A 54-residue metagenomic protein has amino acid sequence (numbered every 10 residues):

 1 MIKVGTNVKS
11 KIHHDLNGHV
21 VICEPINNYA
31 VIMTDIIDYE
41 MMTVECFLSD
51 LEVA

Functional and structural regions predicted by a protein language model:
K3-A54: Basic/aromatic-rich interaction segments and small domains that mediate binding to polyanionic partners
